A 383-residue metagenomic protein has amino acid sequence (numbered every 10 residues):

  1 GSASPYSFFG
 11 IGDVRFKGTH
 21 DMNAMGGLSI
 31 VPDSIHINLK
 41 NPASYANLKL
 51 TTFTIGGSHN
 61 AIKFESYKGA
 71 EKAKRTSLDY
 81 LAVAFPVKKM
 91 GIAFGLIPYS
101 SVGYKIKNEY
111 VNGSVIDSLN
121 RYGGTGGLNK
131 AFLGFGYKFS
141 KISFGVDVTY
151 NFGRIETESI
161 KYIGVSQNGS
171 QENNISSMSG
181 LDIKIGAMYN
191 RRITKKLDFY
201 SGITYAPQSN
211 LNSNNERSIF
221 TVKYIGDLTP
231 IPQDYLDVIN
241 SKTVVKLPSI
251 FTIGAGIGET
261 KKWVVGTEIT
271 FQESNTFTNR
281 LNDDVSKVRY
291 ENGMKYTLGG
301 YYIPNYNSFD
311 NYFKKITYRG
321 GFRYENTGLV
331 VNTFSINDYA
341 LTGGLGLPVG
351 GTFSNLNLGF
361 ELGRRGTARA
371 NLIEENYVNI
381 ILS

Functional and structural regions predicted by a protein language model:
S2-S383: Subset of outer-membrane beta-barrel
